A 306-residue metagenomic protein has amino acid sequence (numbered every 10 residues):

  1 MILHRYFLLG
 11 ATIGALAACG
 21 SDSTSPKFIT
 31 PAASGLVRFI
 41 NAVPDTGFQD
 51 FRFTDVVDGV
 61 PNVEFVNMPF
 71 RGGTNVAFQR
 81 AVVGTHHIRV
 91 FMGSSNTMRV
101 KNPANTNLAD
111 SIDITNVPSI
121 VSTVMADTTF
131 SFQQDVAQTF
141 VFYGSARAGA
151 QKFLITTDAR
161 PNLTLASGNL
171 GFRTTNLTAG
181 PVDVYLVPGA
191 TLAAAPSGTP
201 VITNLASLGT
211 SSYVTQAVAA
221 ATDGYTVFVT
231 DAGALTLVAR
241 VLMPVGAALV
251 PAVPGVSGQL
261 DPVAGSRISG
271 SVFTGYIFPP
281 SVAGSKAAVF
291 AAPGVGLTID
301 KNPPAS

Functional and structural regions predicted by a protein language model:
M1-L8: Bacterial N-terminal signal peptides that target proteins for export
L8-L9, G20: Compositionally biased, low-complexity segments enriched in small residues
A15-A18: C-terminal motif of bacterial Sec signal peptides marking the signal peptidase cleavage site
G20-S306: Intrinsically disordered, low-complexity polar regions and short flexible loop motifs
